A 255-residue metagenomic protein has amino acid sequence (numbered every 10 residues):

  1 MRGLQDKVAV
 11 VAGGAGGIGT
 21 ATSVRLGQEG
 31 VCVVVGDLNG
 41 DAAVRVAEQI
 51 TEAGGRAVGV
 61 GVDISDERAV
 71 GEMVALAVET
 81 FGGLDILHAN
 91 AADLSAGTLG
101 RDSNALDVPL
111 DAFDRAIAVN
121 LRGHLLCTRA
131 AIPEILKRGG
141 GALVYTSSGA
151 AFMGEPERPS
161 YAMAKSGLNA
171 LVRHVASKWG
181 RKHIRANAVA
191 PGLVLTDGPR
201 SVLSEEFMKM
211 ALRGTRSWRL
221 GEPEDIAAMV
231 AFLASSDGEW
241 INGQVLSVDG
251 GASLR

Functional and structural regions predicted by a protein language model:
T98-A105, P109-D114, P199, A211: Substrate-binding pocket helix/loop in short-chain dehydrogenase/reductase
L106-L125, V144, L168, S217: Catalytic Tyr-X3-Lys loop
T128, A164, V172: Active-site helix of classical SDR
P133, A176-K178, E239: Alpha-helical segment proximal to the catalytic Tyr-Lys
S148: Residue(s) in the substrate-gating loop at a strand-loop-helix junction that position the organic substrate next
M153, R213, A231, N242-R255: Short C-terminal tail/terminal secondary-structure segment of NAD(P)H-dependent dehydrogenase/reductase domains
G180, R185, I241-G243: Short, small/polar-rich loop/turn modules that mediate ligand/substrate recognition or access, typified
T215-I226: A conserved structural motif in NAD(P)-dependent oxidoreductases
